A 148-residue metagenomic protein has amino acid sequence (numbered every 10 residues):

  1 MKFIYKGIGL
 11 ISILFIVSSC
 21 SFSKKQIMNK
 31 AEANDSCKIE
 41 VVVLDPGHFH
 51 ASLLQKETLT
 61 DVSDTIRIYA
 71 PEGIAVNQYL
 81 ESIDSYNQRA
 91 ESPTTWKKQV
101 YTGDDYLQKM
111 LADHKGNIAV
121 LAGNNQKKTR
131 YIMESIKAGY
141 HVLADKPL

Functional and structural regions predicted by a protein language model:
M1-A33: Bacterial Sec-dependent N-terminal signal peptides
G7, H50-S52, V142: A generic structural micro-environment signature that highlights single residues at secondary-structure boundaries
I16, V42, L143-A144: Conserved Rossmann-like nucleotide-binding pocket used by diverse enzymes that bind dinucleotide cofactors
S21-A138: N-terminal glycine-/serine-/threonine-rich beta1-alpha1-beta2 phosphate-ribose binding loop of Rossmann-like
G139, D145-P147: Short helix/strand-capping hinge loops at secondary-structure junctions that flank key functional elements
